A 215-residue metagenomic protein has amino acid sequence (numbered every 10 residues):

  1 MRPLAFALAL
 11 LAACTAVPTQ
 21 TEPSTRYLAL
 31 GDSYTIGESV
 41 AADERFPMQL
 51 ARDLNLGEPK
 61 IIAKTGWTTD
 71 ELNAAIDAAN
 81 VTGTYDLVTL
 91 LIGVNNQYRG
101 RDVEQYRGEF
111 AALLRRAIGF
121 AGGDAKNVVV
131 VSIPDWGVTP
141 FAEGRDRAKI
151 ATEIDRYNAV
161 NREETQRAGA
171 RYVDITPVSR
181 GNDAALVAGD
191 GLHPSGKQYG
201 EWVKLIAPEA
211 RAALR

Functional and structural regions predicted by a protein language model:
M1-F6: Bacterial N-terminal signal peptides that target proteins for export
L11-A13: C-terminal motif of bacterial Sec signal peptides marking the signal peptidase cleavage site
T15-T65, A75-T82: Serine-esterase "nucleophile elbow" of acetyl-processing enzymes
K64-T68, K149-I150: Short, flexible loop segments at the rims of nucleotide/cofactor-binding pockets, characterized by
T69-E71, G93: Subtilisin-like peptidase catalytic core
I76-R215: Alpha-helical cap/lid subdomain in secreted, periplasmic, or secretory-pathway luminal O-acyl-processing enzymes
